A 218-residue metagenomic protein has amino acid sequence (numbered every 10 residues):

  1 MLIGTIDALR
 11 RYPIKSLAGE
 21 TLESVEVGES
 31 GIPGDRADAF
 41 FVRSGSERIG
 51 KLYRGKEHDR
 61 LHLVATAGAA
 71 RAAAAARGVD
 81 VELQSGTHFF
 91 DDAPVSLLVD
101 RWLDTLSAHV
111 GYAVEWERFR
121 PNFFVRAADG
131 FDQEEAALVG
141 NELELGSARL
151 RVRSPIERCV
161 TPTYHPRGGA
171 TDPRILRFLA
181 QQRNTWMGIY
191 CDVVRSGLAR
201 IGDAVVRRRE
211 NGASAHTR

Functional and structural regions predicted by a protein language model:
M1-R218: Metal-cofactor-dependent catalytic cores
